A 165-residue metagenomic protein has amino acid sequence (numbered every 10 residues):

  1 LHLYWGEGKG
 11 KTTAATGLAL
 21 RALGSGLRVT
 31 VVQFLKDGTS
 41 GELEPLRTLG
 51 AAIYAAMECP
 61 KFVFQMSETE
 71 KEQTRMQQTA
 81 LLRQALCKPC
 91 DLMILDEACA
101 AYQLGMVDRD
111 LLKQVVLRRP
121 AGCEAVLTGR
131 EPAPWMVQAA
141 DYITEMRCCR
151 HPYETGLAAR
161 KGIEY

Functional and structural regions predicted by a protein language model:
H2-C87: Conserved P-loop
C87, A98-Y165: Replace "adjacent to P-loop NTPase cores in ATP/GTP-dependent enzymes" with "adjacent to NTP-binding cores
P89-D91: Short acidic/histidine-rich motifs immediately flanking catalytic phosphotransfer sites in two-component signaling
